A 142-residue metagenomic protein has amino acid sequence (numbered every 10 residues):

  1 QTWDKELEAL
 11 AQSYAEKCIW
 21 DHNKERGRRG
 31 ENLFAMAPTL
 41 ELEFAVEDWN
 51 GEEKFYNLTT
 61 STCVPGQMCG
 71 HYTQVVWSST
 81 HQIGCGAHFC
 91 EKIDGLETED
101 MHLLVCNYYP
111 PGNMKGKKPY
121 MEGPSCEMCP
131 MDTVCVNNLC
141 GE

Functional and structural regions predicted by a protein language model:
Q1-E142: Mature extracellular or exoplasmic CAP/SCP-family domains and secreted bioactive peptides
